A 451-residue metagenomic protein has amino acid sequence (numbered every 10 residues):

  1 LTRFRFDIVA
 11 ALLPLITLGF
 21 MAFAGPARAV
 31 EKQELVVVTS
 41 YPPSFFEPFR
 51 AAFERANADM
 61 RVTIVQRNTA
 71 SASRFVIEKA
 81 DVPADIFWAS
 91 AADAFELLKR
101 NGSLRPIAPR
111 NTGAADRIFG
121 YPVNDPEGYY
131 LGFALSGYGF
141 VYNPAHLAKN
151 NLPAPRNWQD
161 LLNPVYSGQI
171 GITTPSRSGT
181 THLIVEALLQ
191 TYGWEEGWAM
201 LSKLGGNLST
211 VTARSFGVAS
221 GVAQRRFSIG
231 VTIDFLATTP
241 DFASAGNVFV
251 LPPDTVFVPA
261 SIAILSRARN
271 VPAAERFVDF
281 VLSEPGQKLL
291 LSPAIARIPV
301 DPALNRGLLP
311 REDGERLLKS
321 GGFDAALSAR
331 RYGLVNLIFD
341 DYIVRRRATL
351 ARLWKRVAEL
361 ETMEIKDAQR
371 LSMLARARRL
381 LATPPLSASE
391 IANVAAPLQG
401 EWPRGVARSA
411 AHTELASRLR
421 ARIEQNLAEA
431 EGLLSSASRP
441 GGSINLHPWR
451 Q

Functional and structural regions predicted by a protein language model:
V30-L97: Early extracytoplasmic/lumenal segment of secretory-pathway proteins
Y41-E47, A70, P83-A84, S90-A223: Extracytoplasmic ligand-binding site segments that recognize negatively charged/polar headgroups
P83-A89, V211, S228-I233, F249: Paired acidic/hydrophobic, glycine-rich loop segments that form the ligand-binding mouth/hinge of periplasmic-binding
D93-L97, A223, F227-A245: A ligand-binding cleft/hinge motif common to bilobed small-molecule-binding domains
G113, S136, M200-G205, V211 (+1 more regions): Periplasmic-binding protein-like
V141-H146, F257-A273, L289-L290: A bilobed periplasmic-binding-protein/Venus flytrap-type ligand-binding module shared by bacterial periplasmic
Q169-T173, F280-V300: Periplasmic-binding protein-like
A358-Q451: C-terminal non-catalytic accessory extensions
